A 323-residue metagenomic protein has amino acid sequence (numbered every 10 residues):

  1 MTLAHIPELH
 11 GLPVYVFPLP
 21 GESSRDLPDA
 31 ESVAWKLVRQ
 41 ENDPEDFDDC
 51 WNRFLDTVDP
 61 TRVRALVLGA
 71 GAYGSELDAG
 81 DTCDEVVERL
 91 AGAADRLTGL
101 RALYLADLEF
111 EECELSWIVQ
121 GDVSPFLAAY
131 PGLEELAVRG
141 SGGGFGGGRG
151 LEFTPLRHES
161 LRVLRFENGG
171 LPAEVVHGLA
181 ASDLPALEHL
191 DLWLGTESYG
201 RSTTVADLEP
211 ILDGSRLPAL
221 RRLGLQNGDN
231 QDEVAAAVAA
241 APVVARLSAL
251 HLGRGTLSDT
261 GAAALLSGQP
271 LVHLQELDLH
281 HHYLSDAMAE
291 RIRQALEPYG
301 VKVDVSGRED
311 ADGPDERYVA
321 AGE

Functional and structural regions predicted by a protein language model:
M1-T82: N-terminal adaptor-interaction module of cullin-RING ubiquitin ligase components
L12-V14, D107, V123, L127 (+1 more regions): Generic intrinsically disordered, low-complexity segments enriched for polar/acidic and small residues
P18-S23, F47-L55, L77-A93, E114-P125 (+6 more regions): Leucine-rich repeat
L27-A30, T57-V63, V87, A94-L100 (+11 more regions): Structural signal for repeat-unit boundaries in curved repeat scaffolds
V33-D43, V67-D81, Y104-S116, G132 (+10 more regions): Concave beta-strand-loop units of leucine-rich repeat
R317-V319: Intrinsic low-complexity, glycine/proline- and repeat-rich, mixed-charge intrinsically disordered regions appended
